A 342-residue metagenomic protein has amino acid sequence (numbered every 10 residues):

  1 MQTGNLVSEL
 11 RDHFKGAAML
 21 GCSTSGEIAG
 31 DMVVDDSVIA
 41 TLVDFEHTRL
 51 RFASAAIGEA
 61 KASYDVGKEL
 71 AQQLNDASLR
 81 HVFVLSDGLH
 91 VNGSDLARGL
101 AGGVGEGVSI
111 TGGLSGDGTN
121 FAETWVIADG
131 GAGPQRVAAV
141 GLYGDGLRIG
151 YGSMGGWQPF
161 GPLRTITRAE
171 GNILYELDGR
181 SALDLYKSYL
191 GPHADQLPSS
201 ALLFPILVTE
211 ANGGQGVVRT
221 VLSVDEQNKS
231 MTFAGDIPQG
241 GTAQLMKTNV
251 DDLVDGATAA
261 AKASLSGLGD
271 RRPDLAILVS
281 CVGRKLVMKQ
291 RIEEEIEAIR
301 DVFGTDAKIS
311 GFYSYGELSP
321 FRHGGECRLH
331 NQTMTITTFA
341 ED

Functional and structural regions predicted by a protein language model:
M1-H13, A17-A18, C22-K289, E293-V302 (+2 more regions): Small-residue-enriched flexible segments
